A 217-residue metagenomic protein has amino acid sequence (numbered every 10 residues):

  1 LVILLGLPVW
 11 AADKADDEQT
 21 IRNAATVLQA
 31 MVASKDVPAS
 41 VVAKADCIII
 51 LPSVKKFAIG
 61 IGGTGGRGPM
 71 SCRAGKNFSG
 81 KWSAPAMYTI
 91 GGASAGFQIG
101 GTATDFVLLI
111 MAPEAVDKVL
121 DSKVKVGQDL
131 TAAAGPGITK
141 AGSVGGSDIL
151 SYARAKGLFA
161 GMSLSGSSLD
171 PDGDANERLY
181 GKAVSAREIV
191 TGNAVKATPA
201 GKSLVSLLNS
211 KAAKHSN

Functional and structural regions predicted by a protein language model:
L1-P8: Bacterial N-terminal signal peptides
A12-N217: Small-residue-enriched, tightly packed secondary-structure blocks
